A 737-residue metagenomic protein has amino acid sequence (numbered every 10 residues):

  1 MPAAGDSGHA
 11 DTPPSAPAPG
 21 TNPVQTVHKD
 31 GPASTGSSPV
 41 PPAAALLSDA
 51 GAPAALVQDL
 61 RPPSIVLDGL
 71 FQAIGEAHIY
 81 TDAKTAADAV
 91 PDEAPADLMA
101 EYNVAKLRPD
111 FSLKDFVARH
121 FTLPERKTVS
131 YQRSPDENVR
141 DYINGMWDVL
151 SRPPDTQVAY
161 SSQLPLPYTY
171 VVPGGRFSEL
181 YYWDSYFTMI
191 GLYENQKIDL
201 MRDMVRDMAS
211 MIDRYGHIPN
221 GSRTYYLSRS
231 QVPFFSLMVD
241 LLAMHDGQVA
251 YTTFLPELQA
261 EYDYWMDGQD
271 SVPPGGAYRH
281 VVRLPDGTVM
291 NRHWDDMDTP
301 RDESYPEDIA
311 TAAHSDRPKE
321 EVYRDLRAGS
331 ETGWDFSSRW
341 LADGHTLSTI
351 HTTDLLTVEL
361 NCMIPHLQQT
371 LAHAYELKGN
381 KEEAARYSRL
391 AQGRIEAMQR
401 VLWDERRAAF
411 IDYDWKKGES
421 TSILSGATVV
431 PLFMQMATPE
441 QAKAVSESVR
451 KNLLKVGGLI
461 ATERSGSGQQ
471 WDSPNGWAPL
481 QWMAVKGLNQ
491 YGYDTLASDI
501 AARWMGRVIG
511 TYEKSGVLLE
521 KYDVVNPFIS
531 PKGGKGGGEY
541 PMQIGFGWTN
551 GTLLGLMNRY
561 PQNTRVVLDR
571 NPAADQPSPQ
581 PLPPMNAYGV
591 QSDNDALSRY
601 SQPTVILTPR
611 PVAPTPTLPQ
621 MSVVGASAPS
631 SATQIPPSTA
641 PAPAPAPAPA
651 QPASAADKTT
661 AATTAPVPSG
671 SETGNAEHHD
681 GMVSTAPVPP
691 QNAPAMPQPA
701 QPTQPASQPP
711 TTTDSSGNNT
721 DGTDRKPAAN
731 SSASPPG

Functional and structural regions predicted by a protein language model:
M1-A105: Intrinsically disordered, low-structural-confidence terminal and linker regions
G8-P14, Q576-G737: Long, low-complexity repeat tracts used as extracellular stalks/passenger repeats and O-glycosylation platforms
P42, I65-E179, D203-A209, Y215-I218 (+4 more regions): Extended glycan-interaction surfaces of carbohydrate-active proteins
Y181-M208, A427-P439, Q481-D494: Alpha-helical support elements that line or immediately flank enzyme active sites and cofactor-binding pockets
I212-F254: Aromatic/His-enriched, Gly/Pro-containing loop or helix-boundary segments that lie immediately adjacent to catalytic
L242-L255, L371-R386, Y491-D494: Inter-helical turn/loop segments and adjacent helix faces that build the functional surface of alpha-helical bundle
H351-N380, S473-M483, G487-Y491, T495: Long, repeat-rich segments with strong aromatic
